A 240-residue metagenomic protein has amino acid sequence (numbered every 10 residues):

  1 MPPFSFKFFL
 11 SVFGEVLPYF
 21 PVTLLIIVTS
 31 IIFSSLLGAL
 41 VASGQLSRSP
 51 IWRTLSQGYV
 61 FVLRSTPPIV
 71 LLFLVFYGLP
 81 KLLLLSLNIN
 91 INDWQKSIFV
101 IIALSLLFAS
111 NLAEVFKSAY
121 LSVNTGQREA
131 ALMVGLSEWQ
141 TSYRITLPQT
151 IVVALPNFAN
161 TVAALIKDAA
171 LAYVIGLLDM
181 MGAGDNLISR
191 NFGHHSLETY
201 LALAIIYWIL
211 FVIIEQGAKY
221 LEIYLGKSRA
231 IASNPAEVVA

Functional and structural regions predicted by a protein language model:
M1-A240: Transmembrane alpha-helices and adjacent helix-loop boundaries
